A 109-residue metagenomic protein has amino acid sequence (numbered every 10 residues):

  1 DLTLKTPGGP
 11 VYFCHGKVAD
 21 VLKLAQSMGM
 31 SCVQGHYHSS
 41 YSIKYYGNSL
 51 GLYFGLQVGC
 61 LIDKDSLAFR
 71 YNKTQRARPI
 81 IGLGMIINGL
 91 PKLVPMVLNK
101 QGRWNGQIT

Functional and structural regions predicted by a protein language model:
D1-P7: Short acidic low-complexity segments
P7-L98: Conserved beta-sheet core of the metallophosphoesterase superfamily
L93-T109: C-terminal/domain-terminus segments
